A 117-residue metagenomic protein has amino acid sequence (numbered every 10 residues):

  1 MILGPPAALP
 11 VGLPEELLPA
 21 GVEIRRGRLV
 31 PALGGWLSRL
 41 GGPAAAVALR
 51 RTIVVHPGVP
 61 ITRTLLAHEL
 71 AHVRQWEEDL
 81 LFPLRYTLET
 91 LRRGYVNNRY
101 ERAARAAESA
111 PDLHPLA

Functional and structural regions predicted by a protein language model:
M1-T52, R105-A106, A110-A117: Auxiliary, metal-adjacent structural segments of Zn-dependent hydrolase domains
S38-G42, A48-L49, T64, Q75-A106 (+1 more regions): Post-HEXXH active-site segment of zinc metalloproteases
V59-R74: Short alpha-helix carrying the canonical HExxH Zn2+-binding catalytic motif
